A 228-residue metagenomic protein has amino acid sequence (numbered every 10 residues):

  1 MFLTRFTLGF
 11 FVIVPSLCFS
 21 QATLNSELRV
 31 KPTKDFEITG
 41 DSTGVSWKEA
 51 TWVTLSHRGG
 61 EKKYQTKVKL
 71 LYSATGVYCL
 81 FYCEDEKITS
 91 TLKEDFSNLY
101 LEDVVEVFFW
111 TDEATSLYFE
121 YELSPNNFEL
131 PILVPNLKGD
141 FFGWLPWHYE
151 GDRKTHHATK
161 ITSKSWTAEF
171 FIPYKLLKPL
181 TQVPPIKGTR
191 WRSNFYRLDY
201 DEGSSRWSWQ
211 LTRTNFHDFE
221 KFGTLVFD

Functional and structural regions predicted by a protein language model:
M1-N25: Bacterial Sec-dependent N-terminal signal peptides
Q21-D228: Structural preference for beta-rich elements and adjacent junctions enriched in aromatics
